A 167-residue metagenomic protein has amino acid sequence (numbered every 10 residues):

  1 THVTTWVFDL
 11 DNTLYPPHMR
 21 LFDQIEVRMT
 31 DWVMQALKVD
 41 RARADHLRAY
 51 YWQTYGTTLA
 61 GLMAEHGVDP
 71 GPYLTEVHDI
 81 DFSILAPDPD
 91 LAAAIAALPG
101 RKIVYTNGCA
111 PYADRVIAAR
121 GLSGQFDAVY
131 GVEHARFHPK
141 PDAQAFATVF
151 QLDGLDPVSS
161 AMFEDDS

Functional and structural regions predicted by a protein language model:
T1-V3, P99, P157-S159: A general structural motif
H2-F8, T13-A92, P111: N-terminal helical cap/lid subdomain that shapes the substrate entry/recognition surface in HAD-like hydrolases
A64-G67, A97-R101, G154-D156: Short glycine/proline-enriched coil/turn segments at helix->beta-strand junctions
P72-A86, L91-R120, V129-V132: Substrate-recognition element of Asp-dependent hydrolases with the DxDx(T/V) motif
I103, C109-A161: Substrate-recognition "cap/lid" segment bordering the active-site pocket of phosphatases
E164: Conserved acidic carboxylate
